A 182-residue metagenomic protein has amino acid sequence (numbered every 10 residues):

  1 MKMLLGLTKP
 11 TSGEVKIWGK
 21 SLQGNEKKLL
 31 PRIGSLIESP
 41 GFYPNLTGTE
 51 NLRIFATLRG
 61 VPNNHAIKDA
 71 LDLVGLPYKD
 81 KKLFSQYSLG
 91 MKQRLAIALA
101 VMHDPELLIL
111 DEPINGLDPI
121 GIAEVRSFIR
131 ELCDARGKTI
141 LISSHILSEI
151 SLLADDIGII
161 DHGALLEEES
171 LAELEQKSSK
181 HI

Functional and structural regions predicted by a protein language model:
L5: Helix-to-loop junction immediately C-terminal to a conserved catalytic motif
G13-G24, K28-L29: Conserved ABC transporter NBD signature motif
R53, T57, P62-K79: Conserved ABC ATPase "signature" region
D104: Conserved catalytic motifs of ABC-family nucleotide-binding domains
L108-E112: Catalytic Walker B motif of ABC-type/P-loop ATPase nucleotide-binding domains
R126-I182: ABC transporter nucleotide-binding domain
